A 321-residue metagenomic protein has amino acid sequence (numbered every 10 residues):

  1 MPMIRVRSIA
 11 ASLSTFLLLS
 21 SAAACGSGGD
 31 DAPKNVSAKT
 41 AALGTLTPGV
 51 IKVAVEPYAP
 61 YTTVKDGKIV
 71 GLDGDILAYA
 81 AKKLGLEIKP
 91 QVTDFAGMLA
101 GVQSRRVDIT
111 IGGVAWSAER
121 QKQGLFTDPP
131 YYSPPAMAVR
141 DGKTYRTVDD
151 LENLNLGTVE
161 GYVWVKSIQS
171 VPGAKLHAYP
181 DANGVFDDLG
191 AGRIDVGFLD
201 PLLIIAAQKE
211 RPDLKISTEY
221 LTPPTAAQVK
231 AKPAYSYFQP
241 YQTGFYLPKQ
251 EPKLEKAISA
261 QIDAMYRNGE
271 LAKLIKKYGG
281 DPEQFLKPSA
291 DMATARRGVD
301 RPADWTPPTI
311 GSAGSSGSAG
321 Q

Functional and structural regions predicted by a protein language model:
S20-A24: C-terminal motif of bacterial Sec signal peptides marking the signal peptidase cleavage site
G26, G74-K83, D150-N153, Y162 (+2 more regions): Extended ligand-binding regions for polar small-molecule ligands
S27-P33, E87, K166-Y179, K253-Q321: Ligand-binding clefts/hinges and TM-proximal coupling segments of bilobed small-molecule sensing domains
G29-K68, T144, D149-N153, A295-Q321: Immediate post-signal peptide segment of exported/extracytoplasmic ligand-binding proteins
A32-G113: Extracytoplasmic small-molecule ligand-binding "clamshell" domains of the periplasmic binding protein/Venus flytrap
K52, E56-P60, I69-K82, V114-A115 (+3 more regions): Bilobed "Venus flytrap"/periplasmic-binding protein-like clamshell domains and structurally analogous long
E87-D150, T222, A231, P302 (+1 more regions): Acidic, polar ligand-binding/catalytic clefts
Y131-V139, E210-S259, L286-D304: Periplasmic-binding protein-like
